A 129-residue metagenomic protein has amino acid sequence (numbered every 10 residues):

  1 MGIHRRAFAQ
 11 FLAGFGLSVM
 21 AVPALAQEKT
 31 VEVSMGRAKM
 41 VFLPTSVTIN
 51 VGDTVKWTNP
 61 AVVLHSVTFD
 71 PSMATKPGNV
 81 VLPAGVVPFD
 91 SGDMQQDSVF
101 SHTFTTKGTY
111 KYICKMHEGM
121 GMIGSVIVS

Functional and structural regions predicted by a protein language model:
G2-S129: Extracytoplasmic copper-binding redox domains, predominantly the cupredoxin/blue-copper superfamily
